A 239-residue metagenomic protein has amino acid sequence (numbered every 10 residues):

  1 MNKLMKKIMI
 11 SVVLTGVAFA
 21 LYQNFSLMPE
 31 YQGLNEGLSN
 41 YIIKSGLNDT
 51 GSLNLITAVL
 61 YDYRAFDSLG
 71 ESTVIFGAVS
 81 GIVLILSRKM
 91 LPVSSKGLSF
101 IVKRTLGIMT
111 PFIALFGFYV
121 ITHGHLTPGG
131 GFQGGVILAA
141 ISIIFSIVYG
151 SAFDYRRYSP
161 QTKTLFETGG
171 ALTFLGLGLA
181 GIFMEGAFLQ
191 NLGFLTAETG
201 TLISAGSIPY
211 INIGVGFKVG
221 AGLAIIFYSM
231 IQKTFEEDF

Functional and structural regions predicted by a protein language model:
N2-V17, Y158-A171: Alpha-helical transmembrane segments and their helix-start/interface "positive-inside/aromatic belt" motifs in integral
S26-G46, G186-Q190: Interfacial/capping segments of alpha-helical transmembrane domains
L47-T50, N54-L60, Q190-I208: Short, membrane-exposed interhelical loops at transmembrane-helix boundaries
L55-V83: Individual transmembrane alpha-helix segments
V74-L84, A140-Y149, Y210-I226: Hydrophobic cores of alpha-helical transmembrane segments in multi-pass inner/ER membrane proteins, independent
F76-R104, I231-F239: Cytoplasmic juxtamembrane regions at transmembrane-helix boundaries
I121-G130: Membrane-interface helix caps and helix-loop-helix hairpins in membrane proteins
P160-L192: A structural-propensity feature for long, helix-poor, extended segments
